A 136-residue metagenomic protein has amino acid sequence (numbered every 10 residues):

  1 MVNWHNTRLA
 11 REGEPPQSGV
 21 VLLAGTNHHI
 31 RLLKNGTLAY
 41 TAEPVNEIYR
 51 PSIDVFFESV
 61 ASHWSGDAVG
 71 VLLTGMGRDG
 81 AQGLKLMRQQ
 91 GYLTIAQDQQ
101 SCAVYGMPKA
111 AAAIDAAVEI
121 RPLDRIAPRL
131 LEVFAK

Functional and structural regions predicted by a protein language model:
M1-K136: Conserved acid/base catalytic micro-environments in cytosolic active-site loops
